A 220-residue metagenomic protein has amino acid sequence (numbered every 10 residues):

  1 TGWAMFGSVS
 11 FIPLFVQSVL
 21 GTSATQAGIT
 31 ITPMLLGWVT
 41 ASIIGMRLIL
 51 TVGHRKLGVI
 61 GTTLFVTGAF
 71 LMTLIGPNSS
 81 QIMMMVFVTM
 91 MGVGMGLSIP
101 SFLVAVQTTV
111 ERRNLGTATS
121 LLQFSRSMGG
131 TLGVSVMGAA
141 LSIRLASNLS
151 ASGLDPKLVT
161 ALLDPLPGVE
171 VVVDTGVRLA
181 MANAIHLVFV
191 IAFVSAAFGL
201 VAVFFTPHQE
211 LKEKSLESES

Functional and structural regions predicted by a protein language model:
T1-N148, L187-G199, V203-H208, E213: 12-transmembrane solute porter fold
I143-F193: A membrane-interface helix-boundary motif in multi-pass transporters
V169, V173, T206-S220: Intrinsic disorder in cytosolic terminal tails and internal cytosolic loops of multi-pass membrane transporters
